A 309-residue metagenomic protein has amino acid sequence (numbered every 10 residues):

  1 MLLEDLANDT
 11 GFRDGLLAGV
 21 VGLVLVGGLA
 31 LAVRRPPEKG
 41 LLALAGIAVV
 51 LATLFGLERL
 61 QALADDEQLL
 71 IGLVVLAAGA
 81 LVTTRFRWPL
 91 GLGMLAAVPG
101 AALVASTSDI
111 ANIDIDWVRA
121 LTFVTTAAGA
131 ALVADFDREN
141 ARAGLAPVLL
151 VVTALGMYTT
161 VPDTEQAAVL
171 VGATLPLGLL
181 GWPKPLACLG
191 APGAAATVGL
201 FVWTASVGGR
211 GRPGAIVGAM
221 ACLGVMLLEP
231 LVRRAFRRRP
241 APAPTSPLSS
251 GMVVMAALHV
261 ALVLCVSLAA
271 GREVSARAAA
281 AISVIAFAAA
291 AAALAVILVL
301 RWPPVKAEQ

Functional and structural regions predicted by a protein language model:
L2-R34, L44-A78, A120-Q309: Alpha-helical transmembrane segments
G40: RNase H-like, Mg2+-dependent phosphodiesterase core, and more generally RNA phosphate-backbone-engaging helix-loop
L54-Q68, L81-L92, A102-W117: Transmembrane alpha-helix boundary signature
L92-G100, A221: Pore- or pathway-lining transmembrane helices of multi-pass membrane proteins that form conduits for solutes/ions
